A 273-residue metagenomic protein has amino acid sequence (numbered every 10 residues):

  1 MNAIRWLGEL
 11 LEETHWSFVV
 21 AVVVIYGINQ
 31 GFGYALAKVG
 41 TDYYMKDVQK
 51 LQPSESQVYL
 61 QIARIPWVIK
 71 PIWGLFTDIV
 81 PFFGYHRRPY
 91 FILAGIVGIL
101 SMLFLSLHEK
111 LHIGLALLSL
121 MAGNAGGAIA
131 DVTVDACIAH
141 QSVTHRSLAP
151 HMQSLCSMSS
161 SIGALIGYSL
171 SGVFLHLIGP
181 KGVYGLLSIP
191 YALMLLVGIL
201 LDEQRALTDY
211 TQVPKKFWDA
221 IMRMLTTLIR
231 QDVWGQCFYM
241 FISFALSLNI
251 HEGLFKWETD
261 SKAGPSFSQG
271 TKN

Functional and structural regions predicted by a protein language model:
M1-W16, A206-C237: Juxtamembrane intracellular "pre-TM" segments in multi-pass secondary transporters
I28, S101-A130: Hydrophobic core of transmembrane alpha-helices in multi-pass small-molecule transporters, especially MFS/SLC-type
V39-E55, I250-K272: Short amphipathic helix-loop junctions that connect adjacent transmembrane helices in Major Facilitator Superfamily/SLC
Q57-V80: Central cavity-lining transmembrane alpha-helices of secondary-active solute carriers, predominantly the Major
A63-K70, L148-L175: Glycine-rich segments within core transmembrane alpha-helices of 12-TM secondary carriers
L75-F82, L105-L107, A164-G185: Transmembrane alpha-helix termini and helix-breaking/packing motifs in multi-pass membrane transporters
L93-M102, G182-L200: Symmetry-related core transmembrane helices of the 12-TM Major Facilitator Superfamily/SLC fold
A122-M158: Cytoplasmic helix-loop-helix junction between adjacent transmembrane helices in 12-TM secondary transporters
